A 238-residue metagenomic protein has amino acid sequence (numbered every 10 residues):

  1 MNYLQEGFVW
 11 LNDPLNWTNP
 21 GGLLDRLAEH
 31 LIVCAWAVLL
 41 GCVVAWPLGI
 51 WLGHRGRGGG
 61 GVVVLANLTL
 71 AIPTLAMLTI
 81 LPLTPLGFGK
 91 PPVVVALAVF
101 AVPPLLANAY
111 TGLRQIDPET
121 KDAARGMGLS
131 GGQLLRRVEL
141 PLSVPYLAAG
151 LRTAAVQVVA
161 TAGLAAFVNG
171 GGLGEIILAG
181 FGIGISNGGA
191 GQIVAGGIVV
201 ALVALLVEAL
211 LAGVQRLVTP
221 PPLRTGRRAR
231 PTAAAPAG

Functional and structural regions predicted by a protein language model:
M1-Q5, V9-W10, G21, A209-G238: Transmembrane alpha-helical segments of polytopic membrane transport and secretion proteins
M1-V38, G182, S186: Periplasmic/extracellular loop-to-transmembrane helix junction in inner-membrane transport proteins
D25-V33, P82-P104, Q192-G196: Loop-to-helix entry region at the N-terminal start of transmembrane alpha-helices in multi-pass membrane transporters
A35, G131-A165, A195: Transmembrane alpha-helices
L48-L81, L97, A107-T111: Cytoplasmic-entry segments and transmembrane alpha-helices of multi-pass inner-membrane transporters
I50, N108, G112-Q115, E119-D122 (+2 more regions): Membrane-spanning helices that line or support transport/gating and their immediate boundary helices in channels
N108-A148: Short cytoplasmic-facing helical segments at TM-TM junctions of multi-pass membrane proteins
L173-V214: Hydrophobic alpha-helical transmembrane segments of polytopic membrane proteins
